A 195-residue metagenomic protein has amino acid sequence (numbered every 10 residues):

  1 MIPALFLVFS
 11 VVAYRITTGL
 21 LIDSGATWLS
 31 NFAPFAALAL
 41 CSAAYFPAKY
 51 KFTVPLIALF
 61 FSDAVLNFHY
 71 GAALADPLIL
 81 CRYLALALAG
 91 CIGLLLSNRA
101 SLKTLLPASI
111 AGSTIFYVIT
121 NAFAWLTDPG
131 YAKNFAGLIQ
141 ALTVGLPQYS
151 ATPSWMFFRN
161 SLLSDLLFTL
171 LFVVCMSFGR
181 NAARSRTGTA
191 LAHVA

Functional and structural regions predicted by a protein language model:
M1, R184-A195: Short, charged juxtamembrane terminal tails flanking transmembrane helices
M1-T53: Hydrophobic transmembrane alpha-helices
A4-F6, F52-T53, L80-L84, L106-I110 (+2 more regions): Hydrophobic alpha-helical transmembrane segments
L7, K51-S62, L105-T114, F172 (+1 more regions): Central hydrophobic cores of alpha-helical transmembrane segments in multi-pass integral membrane proteins
I16-N31, A58-I92: Interfacial aromatic-anchored transmembrane helix boundaries in multi-pass membrane proteins
I16-T17, C41-K49, L88, I92-A100 (+1 more regions): Structural signal for the C-terminal ends of transmembrane alpha-helices and the immediately following loop
A72-Y117, N121: Short helix-perturbing small/polar motifs within transmembrane alpha-helices
S101-N181, S185: Membrane-embedded alpha-helical hairpins and interfacial helices in multi-pass inner-membrane proteins
